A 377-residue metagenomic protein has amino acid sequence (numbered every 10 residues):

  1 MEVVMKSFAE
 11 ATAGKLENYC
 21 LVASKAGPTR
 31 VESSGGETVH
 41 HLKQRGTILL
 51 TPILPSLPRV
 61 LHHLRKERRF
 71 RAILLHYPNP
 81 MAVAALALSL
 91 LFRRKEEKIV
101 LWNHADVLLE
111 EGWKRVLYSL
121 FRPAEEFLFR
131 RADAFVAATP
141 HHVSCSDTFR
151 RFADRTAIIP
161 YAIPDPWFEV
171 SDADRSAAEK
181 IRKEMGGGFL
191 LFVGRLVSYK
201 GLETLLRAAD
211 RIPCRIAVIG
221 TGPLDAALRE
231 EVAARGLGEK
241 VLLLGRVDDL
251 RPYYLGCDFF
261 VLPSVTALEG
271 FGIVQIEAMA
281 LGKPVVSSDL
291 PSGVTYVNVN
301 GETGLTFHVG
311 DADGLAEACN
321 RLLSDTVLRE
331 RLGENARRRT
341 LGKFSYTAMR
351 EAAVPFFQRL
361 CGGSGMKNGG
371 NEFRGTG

Functional and structural regions predicted by a protein language model:
V3, S7, G188-R211, P223-R229 (+5 more regions): A conserved mid-protein helix/loop that constitutes part of the nucleotide-sugar donor-binding site
S7-P52, H142: N-terminal strand-loop element at the rim of the active site of nucleotide-sugar-dependent glycosyltransferases
P55-R59, A72-E96, V100-N103, L108: An aromatic- and histidine-rich active-site surface loop
L91, Y118-F135: Membrane-proximal helix-turn-helix segments that form the acceptor-binding/catalytic region of lipid-linked
D133, L255-G270, K283: Acidic donor-binding loop of glycosyltransferase active sites
A226-V247: Nucleotide-activated donor-binding/catalytic signature segment of Leloir-type glycosyltransferases, i.e., the conserved
A280, P284-S288: Short hydrophobic beta-strand element within catalytic cores of glycosyltransferases and related nucleotide-activated
V299-G301, L305-A312, N320-V327: Conserved acidic donor-binding segment of nucleotide-sugar-dependent glycosyltransferases
